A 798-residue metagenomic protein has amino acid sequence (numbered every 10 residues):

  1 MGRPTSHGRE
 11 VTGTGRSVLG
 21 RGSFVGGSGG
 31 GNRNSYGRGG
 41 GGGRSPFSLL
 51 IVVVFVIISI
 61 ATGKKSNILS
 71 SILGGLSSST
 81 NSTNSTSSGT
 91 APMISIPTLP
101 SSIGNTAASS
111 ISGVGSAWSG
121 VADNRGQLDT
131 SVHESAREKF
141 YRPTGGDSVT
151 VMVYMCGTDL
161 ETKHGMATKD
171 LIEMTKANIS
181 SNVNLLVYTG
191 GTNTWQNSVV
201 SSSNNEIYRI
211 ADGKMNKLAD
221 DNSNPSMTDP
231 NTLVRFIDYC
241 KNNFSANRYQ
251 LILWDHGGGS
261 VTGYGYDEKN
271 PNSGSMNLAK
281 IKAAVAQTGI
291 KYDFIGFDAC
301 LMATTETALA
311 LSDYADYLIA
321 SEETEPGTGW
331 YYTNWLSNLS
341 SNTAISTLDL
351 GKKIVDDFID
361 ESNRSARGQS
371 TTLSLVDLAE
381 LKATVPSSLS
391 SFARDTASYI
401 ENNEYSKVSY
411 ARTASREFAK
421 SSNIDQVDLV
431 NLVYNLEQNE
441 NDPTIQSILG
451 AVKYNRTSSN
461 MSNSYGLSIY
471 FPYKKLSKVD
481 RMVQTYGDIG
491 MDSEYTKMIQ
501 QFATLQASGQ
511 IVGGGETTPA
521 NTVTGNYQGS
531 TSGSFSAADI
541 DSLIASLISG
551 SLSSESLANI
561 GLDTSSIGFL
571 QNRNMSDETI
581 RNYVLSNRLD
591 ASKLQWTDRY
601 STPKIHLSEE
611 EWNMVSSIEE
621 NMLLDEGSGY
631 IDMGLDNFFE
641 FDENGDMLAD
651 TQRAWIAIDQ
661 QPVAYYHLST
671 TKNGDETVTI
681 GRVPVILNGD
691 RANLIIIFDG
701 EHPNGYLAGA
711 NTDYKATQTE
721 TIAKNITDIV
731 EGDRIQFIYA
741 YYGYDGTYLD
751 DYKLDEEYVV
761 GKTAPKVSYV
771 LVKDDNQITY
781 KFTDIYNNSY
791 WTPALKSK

Functional and structural regions predicted by a protein language model:
M1-G40: N-terminal targeting leaders characterized by basic, low-complexity, disordered sequences that direct proteins
G2-P4, S35-Y36, G41-L50, K64-S245: N-terminal extension/subdomain marker
F55-K65: Hydrophobic alpha-helical membrane-insertion segments, chiefly the h-region of N-terminal signal peptides
G74-K139, T144, N242, G259-S260 (+2 more regions): Terminal, contiguous helix-loop blocks that mediate binding/assembly
T150-M155, N184-T189, Y249-L253, D293-F297 (+2 more regions): Structural recognition of the beta-strand scaffold that forms the well-ordered cores of secreted hydrolase catalytic
G157-T158, G191, D255-G257, Y473-K475: Residue-level signal for short, function-critical loop segments
G190-G289, A299-C300, T305, E322-E323: Catalytic-core segments of thiol-dependent peptidases
